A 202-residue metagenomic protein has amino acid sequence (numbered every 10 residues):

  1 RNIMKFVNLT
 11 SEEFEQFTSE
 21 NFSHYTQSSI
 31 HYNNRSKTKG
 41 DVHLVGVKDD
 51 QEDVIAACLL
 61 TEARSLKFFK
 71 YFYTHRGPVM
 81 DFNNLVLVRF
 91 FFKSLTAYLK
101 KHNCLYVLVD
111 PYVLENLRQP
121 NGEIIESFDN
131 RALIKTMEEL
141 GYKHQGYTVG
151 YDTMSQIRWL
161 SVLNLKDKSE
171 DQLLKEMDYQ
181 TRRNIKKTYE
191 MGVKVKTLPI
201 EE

Functional and structural regions predicted by a protein language model:
R1, E12-T26, V54-S65, Y142-Q145 (+2 more regions): An N-terminal domain-start capping segment
I3-L9, L133-E202: Acyltransferase donor/substrate-recognition loop-hinge adjacent to the catalytic core
M4-Q51, A56: N-terminal charged segments
F14-E15, F92, T96, I134 (+1 more regions): Short amphipathic alpha-helical segments and helix-helix/interface helices
T18-N21, L95-L99, M137, G141 (+1 more regions): Hydrophobic, Leu/Ile/Phe/Ala-enriched alpha-helical segments that form helix-helix packing faces
N34-E126: Conserved donor-binding loop and adjoining core beta-sheet/short helix segment in diverse acyl/aminoacyl transferases
